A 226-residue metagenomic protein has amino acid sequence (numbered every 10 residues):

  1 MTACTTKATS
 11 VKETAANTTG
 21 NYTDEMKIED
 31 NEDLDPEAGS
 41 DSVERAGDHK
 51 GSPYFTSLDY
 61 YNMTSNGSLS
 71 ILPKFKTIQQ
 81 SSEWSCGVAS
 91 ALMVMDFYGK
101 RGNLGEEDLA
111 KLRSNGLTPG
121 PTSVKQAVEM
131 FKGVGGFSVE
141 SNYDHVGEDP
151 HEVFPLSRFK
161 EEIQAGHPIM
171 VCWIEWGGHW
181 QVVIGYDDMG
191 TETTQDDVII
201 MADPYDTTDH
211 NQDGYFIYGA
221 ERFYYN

Functional and structural regions predicted by a protein language model:
T2-A3: C-terminal motif of bacterial Sec signal peptides marking the signal peptidase cleavage site
T6: Short, conserved catalytic or interaction motifs in soluble domains
K12-K74, D108-N226: Conserved active-site-adjacent core of cysteine acyl-enzyme catalytic domains
Q79-D96, P119-F131: Active-site nucleophilic cysteine motif
M93-Y98, Y186-M189: Active-site catalytic microenvironments for nucleophilic, acid-base chemistry
M95-D96, N103, T208-Q212: Short, solvent-exposed loop/turn elements at domain surfaces
G99-A110: Short, well-structured active-site flanking segments
